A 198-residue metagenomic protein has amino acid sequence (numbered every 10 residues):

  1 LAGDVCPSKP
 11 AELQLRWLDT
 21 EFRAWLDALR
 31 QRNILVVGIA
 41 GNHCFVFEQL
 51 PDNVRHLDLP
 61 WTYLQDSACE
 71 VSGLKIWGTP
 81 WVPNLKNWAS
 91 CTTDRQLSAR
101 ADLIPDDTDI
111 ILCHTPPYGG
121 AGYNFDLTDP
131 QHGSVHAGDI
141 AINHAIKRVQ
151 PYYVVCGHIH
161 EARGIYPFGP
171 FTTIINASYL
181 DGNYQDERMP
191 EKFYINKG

Functional and structural regions predicted by a protein language model:
L1-D4, L35-N42, Y63-Q65, I110-H114 (+2 more regions): Active-site neighborhood of phospho(di)ester-bond hydrolases with catalytic His/Asp-centered motifs
L1-V71: Core catalytic region of metal-dependent phosphoesterases/phosphodiesterases, especially metallo-beta-lactamase-like
C6, P10-F22, D107-Q150: Active-site-proximal segments of metal-dependent phosphoesterases and phosphodiesterases across multiple
L26-N33, R55-D58, I104-D106, A145-Q150 (+1 more regions): Short, conserved loop/helix-junction motifs that constitute active-site signature segments in enzyme catalytic cores
L50-L64, H132, H136-G138, F168-D181: Short, electropositive alpha-helical surface patch
A68-S72, A141-Y153, H160-G198: Binuclear metal-dependent phosphoesterase catalytic core
S72-I110, P130-A141: Binuclear metal-dependent hydrolase catalytic cores centered on His/Asp/Glu-rich metal-binding motifs
K86-C91, C113-T115, G120-T128, I165-F168 (+1 more regions): A short secondary-structure junction signal
